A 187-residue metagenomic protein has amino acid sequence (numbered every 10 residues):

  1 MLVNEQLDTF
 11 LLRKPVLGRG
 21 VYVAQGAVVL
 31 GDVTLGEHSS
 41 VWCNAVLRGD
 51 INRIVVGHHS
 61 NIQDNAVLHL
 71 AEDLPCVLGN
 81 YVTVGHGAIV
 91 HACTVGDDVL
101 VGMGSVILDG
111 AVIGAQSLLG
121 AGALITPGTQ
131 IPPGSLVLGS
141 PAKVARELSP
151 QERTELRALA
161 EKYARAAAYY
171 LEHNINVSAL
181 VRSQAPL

Functional and structural regions predicted by a protein language model:
M1-V16, D50, V56-H58, D64-A66 (+2 more regions): Glycine-rich hexapeptide-repeat left-handed beta-helix
L2-V41: N-terminal segments that cap or nucleate solenoid repeat domains
